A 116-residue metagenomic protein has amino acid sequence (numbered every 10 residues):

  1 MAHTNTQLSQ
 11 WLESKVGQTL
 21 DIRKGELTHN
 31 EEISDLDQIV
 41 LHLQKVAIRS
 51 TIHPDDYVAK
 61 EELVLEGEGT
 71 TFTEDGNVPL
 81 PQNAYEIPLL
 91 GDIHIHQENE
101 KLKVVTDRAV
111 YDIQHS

Functional and structural regions predicted by a protein language model:
M1-S116: Short beta-rich binding modules
